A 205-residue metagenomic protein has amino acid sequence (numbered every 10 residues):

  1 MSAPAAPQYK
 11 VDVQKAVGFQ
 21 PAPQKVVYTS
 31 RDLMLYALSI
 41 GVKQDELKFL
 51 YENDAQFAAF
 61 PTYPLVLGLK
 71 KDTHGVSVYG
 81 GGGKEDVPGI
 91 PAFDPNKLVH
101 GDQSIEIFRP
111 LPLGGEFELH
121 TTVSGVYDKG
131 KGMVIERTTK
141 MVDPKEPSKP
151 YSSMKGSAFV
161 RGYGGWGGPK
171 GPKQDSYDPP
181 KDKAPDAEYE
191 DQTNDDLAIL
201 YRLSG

Functional and structural regions predicted by a protein language model:
S2-A22, L98-Y189: HotDog/MaoC-like acyl-thioester-processing domains
S2-E116: Hydrophobic, proline/glycine-rich low-complexity stretches
T29, T62, T73, T121-T122 (+2 more regions): Residue-identity detector for threonine
K181-G205: A mid-sequence, solvent-exposed acidic-amphipathic segment
